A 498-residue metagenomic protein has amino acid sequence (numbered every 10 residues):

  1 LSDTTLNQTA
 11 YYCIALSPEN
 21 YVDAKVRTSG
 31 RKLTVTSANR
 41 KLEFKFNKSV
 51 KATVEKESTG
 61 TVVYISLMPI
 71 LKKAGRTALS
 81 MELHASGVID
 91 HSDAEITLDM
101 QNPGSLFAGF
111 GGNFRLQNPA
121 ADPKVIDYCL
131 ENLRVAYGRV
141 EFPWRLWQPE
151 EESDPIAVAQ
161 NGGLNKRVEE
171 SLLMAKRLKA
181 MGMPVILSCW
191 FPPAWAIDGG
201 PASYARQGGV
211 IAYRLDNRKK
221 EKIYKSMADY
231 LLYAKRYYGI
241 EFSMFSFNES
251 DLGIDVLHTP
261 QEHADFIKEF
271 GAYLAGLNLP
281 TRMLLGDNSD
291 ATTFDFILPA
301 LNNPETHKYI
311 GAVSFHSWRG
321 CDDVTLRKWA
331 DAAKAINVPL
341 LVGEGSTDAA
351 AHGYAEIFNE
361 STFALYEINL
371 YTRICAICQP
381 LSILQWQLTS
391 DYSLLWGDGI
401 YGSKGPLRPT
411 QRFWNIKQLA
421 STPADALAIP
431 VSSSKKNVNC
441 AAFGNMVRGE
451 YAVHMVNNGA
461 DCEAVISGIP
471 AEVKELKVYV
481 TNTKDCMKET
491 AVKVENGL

Functional and structural regions predicted by a protein language model:
L1-T53, V473-E475, V480-E495: Polysaccharide-binding surfaces and accessory modules of carbohydrate-active proteins
T34-T97: Beta-strand-rich recognition/accessory modules
S86-G138: An acidic-aromatic substrate-binding cleft motif
D99-N102, L133-N302: Substrate-binding cleft and catalytic face of glycoside hydrolase catalytic domains, especially the flexible beta-alpha
L106-F114, A136-L146, P184-C189, S243-F247 (+6 more regions): Structural recognition of the beta-strand scaffold that forms the well-ordered cores of secreted hydrolase catalytic
K220, L257-L370: Noncatalytic carbohydrate-binding groove/subsite architecture in carbohydrate-active enzymes
P339-Q418, P423, L427-V438: Aromatic/acidic polysaccharide-binding cleft in carbohydrate-active enzymes
S433-K474: Carbohydrate-binding surface patches
